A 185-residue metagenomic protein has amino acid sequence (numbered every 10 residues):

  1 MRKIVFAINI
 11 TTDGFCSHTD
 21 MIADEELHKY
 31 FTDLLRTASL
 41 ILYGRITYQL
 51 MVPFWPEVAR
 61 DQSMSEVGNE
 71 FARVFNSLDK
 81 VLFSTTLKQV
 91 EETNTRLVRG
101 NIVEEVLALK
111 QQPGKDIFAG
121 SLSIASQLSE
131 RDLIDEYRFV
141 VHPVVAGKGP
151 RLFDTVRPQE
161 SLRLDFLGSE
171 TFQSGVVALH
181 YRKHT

Functional and structural regions predicted by a protein language model:
M1-T185: Enzymes that bind and transform nitrogen-containing heteroaromatic metabolites
